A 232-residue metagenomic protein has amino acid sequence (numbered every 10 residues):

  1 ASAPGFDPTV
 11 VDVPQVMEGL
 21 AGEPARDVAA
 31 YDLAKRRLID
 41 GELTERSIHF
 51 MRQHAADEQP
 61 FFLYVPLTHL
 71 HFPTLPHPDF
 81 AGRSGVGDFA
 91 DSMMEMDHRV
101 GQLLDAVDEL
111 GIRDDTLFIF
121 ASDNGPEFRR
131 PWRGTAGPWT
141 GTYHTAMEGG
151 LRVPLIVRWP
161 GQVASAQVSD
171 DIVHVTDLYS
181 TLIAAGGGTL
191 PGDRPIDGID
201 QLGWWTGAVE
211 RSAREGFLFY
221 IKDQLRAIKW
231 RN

Functional and structural regions predicted by a protein language model:
A1, F6-D7, I39-D79, D108-L117 (+3 more regions): Active-site regions of oxyanion-processing enzymes, predominantly non-cytosolic
A1-D32, F128: Catalytic-site neighborhoods of secreted/periplasmic enzymes that process anionic sulfate/phosphate groups
A29-G41, G82-E95: The substrate-binding groove and active-site-proximal loops of carbohydrate-active enzymes, especially glycoside
S47, P60-P66, M93-M96, V100 (+3 more regions): Beta-strand elements within well-structured catalytic alpha/beta cores of enzymes that handle phosphate/sulfate esters
F50, R99-E109, T181, A185 (+1 more regions): Short alpha-helical functional segments enriched in proximate histidine and acidic residues
L63-P73, F120-P126, D197-G198, F219-D223: Short, solvent-exposed turn/loop segments enriched in Gly/Ser/Thr/Pro and often Arg
F72-S92, H98, D105-Q162, H174: Histidine-centered active-site microenvironments of extracellular/periplasmic hydrolases and transferases
P126-E148, V163-D171, T176-N232: C-terminal cap/loop subdomain of S1 sulfatases and analogous C-terminal strand-loop tails that border
